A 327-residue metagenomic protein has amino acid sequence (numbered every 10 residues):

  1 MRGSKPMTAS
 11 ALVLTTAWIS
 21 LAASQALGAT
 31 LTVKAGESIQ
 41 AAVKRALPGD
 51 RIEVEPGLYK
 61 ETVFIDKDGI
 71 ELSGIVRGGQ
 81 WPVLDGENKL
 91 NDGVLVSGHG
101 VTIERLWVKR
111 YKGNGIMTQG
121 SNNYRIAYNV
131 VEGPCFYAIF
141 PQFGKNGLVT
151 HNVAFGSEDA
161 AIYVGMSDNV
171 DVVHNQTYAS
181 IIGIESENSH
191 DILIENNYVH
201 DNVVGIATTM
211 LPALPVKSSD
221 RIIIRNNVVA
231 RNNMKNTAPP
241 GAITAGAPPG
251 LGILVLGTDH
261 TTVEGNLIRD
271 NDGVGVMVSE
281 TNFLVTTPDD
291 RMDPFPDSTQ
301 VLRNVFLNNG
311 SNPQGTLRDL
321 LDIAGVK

Functional and structural regions predicted by a protein language model:
M1-V13: Bacterial N-terminal signal peptides that target proteins for export
S10-A22: Bacterial N-terminal signal peptides
S24-A41, R45: Right-handed parallel beta-helix/beta-solenoid
A29-A35, R51, P56, G69-K112: Right-handed parallel beta-helix/beta-spiral solenoid domain characteristic of secreted/periplasmic
I39-R45, K60-K67, M117, S218 (+1 more regions): Short, T/G/N/S-enriched strand-turn elements that build extracellular solenoid repeat scaffolds
Y59-I65, W81-V83, E87-G93, K112-T118 (+7 more regions): Short glycine/acidic-rich loop motifs that flank beta-strands on beta-rich extracellular proteins
S73-I75, W81, H99-R110, N122-F136 (+7 more regions): Right-handed parallel beta-helix
N196, L211, N226, A238-K327: Extracellular beta-rich repeat passengers
